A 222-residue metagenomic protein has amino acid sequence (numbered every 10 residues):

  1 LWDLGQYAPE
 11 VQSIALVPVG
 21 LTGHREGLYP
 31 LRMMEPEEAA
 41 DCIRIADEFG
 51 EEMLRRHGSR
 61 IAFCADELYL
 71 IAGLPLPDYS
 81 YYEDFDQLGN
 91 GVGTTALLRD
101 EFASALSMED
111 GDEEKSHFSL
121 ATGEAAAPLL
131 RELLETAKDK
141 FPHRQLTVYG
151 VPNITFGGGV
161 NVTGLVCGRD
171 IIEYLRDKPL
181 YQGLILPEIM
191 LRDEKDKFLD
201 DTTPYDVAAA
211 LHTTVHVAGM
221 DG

Functional and structural regions predicted by a protein language model:
L1, S13-E35, S119-E124, Y149-N161: Conserved strand-turn element in the central/C-terminal portion of the radical SAM core barrel that lines
L1, Y29-E38, P77-S80, D200-T202: Short secondary-structure boundary/capping segments
L1-G27, E37-E67: Conserved C-terminal portion of the radical SAM core fold that forms the substrate/S-adenosylmethionine-binding
A72-G222: Radical SAM enzyme core and accessory elements
